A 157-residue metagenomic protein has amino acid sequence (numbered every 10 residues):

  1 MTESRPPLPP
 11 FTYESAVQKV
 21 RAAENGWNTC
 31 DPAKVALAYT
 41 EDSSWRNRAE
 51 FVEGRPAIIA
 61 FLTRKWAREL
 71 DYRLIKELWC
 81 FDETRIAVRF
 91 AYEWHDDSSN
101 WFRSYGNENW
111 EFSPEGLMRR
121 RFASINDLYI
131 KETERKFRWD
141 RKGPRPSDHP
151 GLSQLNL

Functional and structural regions predicted by a protein language model:
M1-E41, D148-L157: Short, low-complexity N-terminal intrinsically disordered segments enriched in polar/charged residues
T2-F11, A60-L157: A beta-strand edge to alpha-helix "cap/lid" segment located at domain peripheries
P6-L8, D42-E53, K65-R68: A short gly/proline-enriched turn/hairpin at secondary-structure junctions
K19, A38, A57-R64: Generic alpha-helical secondary-structure signal
W27, E50-A57: Generic, well-ordered alpha-helical segments
D31, S43, L70-R73: Secondary-structure boundary/capping signal
